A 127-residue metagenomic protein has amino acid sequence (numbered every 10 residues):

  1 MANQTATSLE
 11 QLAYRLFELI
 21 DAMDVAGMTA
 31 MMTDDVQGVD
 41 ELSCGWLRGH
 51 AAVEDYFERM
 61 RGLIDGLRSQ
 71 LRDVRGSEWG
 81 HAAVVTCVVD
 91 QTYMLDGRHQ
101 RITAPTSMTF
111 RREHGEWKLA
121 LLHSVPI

Functional and structural regions predicted by a protein language model:
M1-G27, Q37-I127: A beta-strand edge to alpha-helix "cap/lid" segment located at domain peripheries
T33: ATP/adenylate-binding site constellation spanning eukaryotic-like Ser/Thr protein kinases, ABC-transporter
